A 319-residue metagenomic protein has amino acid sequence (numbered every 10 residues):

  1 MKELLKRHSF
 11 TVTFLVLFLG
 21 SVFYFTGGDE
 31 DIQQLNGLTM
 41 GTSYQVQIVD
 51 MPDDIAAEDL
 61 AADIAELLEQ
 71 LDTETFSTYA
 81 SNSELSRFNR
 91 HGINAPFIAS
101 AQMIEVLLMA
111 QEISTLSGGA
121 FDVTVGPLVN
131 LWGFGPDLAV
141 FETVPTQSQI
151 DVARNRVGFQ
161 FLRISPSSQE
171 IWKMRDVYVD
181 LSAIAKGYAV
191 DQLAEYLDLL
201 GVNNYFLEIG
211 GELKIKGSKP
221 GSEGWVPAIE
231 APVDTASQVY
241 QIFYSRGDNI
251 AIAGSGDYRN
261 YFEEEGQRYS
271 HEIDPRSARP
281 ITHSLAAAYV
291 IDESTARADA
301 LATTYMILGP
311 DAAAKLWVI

Functional and structural regions predicted by a protein language model:
K2-I319: Mature catalytic core of soluble alpha/beta enzymes
